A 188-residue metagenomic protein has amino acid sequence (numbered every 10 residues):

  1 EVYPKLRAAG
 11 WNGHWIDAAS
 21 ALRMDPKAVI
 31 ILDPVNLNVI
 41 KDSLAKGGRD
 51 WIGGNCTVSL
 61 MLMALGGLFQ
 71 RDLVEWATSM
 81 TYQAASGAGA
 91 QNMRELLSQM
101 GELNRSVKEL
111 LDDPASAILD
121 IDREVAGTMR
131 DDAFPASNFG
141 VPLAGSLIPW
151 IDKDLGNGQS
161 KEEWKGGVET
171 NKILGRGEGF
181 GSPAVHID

Functional and structural regions predicted by a protein language model:
E1-N138, G179-P183: N-terminal Rossmann-like NAD(P) cofactor-binding subdomain of oxidoreductases, focused on the glycine-rich
D122-D188: Oxyanion-binding "anion nests"
